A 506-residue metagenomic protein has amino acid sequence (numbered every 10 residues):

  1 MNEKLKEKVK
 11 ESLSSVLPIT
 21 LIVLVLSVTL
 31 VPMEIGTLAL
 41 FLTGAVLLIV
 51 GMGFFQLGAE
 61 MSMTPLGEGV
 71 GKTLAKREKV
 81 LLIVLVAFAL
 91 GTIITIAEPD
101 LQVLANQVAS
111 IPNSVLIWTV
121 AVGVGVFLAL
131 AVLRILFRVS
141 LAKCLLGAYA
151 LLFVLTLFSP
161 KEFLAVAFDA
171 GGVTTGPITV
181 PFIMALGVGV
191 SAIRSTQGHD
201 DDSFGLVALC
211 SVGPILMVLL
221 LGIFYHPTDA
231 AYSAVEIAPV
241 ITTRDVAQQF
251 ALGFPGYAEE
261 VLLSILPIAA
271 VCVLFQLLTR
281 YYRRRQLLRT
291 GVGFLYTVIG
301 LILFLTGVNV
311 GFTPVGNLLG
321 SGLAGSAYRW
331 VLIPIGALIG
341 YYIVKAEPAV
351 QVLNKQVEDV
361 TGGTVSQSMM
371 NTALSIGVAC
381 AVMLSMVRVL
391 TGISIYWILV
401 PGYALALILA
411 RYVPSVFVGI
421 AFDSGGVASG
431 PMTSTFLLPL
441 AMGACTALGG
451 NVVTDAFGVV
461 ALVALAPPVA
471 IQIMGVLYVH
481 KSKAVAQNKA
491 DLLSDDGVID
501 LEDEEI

Functional and structural regions predicted by a protein language model:
M1-L57, K72-T73, G171, M184 (+5 more regions): Signature of multi-pass transmembrane helix bundles
I19-V23, G51, K79-A87, G147-F158 (+7 more regions): Small-residue-rich segments of transmembrane alpha-helices in multi-pass membrane proteins, especially helix faces
A39-L40, G58, A105-I117, R134-A150 (+8 more regions): Transmembrane helix-loop boundary segments of multi-pass membrane transporters
F41-G53, S110-V122, A170-I183, V235-E236 (+4 more regions): Structural signature of hydrophobic alpha-helical transmembrane segments
E60-E78, V103-A109, F312-A324, A349-V365 (+1 more regions): Flexible loop linkers connecting adjacent transmembrane helices in multi-pass alpha-helical membrane transporters
V80-L151, R329-A410: Helix-loop-helix junctions within the multi-pass membrane cores of secondary transporters/permeases
L128, V132-R138, F163, V188-D202 (+4 more regions): Alpha-helical transmembrane segments
F158-V166, V218-H226, F304-G311, M383-L384 (+1 more regions): Hydrophobic alpha-helical transmembrane segments in multi-pass integral membrane proteins
